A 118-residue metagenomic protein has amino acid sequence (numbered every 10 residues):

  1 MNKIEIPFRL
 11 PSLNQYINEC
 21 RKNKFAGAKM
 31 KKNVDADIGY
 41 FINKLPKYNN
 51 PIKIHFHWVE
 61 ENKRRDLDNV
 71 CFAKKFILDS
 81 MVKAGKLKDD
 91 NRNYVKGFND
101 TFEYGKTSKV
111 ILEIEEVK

Functional and structural regions predicted by a protein language model:
M1-K118: Catalytic phosphate/metal-binding cores of nucleic-acid and nucleotide-processing enzymes, i.e., regions that mediate
